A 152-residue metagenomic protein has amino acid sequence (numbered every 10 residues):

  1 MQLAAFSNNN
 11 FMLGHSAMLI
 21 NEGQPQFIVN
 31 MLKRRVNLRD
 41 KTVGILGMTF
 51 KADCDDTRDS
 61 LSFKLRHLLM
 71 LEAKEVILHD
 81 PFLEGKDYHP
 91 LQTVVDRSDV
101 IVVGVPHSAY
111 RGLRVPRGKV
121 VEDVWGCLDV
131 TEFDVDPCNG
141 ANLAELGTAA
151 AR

Functional and structural regions predicted by a protein language model:
M1-R152: Structural/interface elements that position substrates and couple domains in central-metabolism enzymes
